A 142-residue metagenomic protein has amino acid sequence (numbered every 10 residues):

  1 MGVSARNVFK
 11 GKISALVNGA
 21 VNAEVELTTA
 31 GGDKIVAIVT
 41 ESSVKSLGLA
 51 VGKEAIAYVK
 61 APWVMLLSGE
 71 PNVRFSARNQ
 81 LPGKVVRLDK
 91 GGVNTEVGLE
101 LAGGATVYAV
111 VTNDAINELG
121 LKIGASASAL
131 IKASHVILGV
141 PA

Functional and structural regions predicted by a protein language model:
G2-K10, A15, K34, E41-T95 (+1 more regions): Glycine/charge-rich catalytic "coupling/switch" loops of P-loop NTPases
A20-E26, G91-G98: Short aromatic-glycine-enriched beta-strand elements
T28, G98-E100, G139: Beta-strand residues in well-ordered beta-sheet regions across diverse protein folds
A30-G32, A102-G104: Glycine-centered tight beta-turn/hairpin loop motif at sheet-sheet or coil-to-beta transitions
V110: C-terminal binding/interaction regions
